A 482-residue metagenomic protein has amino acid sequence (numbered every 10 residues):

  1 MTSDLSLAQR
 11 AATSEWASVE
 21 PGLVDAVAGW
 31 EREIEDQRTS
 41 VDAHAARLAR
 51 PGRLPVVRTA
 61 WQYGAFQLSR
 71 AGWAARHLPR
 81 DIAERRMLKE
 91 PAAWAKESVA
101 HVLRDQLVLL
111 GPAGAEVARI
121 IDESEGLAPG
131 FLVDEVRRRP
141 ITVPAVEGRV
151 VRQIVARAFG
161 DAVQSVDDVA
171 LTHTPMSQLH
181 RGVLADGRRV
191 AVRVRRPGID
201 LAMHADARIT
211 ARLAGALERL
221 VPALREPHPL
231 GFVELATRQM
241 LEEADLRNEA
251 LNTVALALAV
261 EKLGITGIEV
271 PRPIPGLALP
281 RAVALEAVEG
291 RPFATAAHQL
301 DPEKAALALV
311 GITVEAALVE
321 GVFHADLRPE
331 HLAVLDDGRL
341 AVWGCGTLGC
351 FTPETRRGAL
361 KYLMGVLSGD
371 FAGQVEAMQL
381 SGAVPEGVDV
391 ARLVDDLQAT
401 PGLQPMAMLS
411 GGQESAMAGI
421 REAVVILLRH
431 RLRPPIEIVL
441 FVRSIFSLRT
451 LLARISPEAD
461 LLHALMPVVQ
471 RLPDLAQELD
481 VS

Functional and structural regions predicted by a protein language model:
M1-Q178, L201-P227, A459-D460, A464-P467 (+2 more regions): N-terminal accessory/targeting segments that precede structured cores
R10, E15-R38, D42-R53, A93 (+7 more regions): Helix-rich C-lobe and terminal helical cap/extension of kinase-like folds
G111-A115, A211-A214, V254-A257, V424 (+1 more regions): Short, amphipathic alpha-helical segments that act as regulatory/interfacial helices in nucleotide-processing proteins
A118, L179, V192, E249 (+4 more regions): Residue-level signature of catalytic and energy-coupling elements of molecular machines, predominantly ATP/GTP-dependent
G130, R137-P144, A156, H204-A205 (+5 more regions): ATP-dependent phospho-/nucleotidyl transfer catalytic cores
Q178-L184: Conserved ATP phosphate-binding architecture of protein kinases
R188-R195: Glycine-rich ATP phosphate-binding loop
E330-V334: Hydrophobic residue at the +6 position relative to the catalytic HRD Asp in the kinase catalytic loop
